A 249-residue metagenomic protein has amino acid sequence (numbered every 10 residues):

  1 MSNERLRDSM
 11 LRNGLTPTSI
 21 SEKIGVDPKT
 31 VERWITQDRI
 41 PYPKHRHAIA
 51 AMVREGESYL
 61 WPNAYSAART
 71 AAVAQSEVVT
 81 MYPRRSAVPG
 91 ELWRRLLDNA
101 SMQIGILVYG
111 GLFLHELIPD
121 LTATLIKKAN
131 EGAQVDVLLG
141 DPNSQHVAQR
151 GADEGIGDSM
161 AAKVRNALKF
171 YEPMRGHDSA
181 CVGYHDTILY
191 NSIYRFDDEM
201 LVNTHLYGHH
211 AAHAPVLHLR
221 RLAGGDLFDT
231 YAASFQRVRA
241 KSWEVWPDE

Functional and structural regions predicted by a protein language model:
M1-S19, K23: A short, Lys/Arg-rich alpha-helix, primarily the initiator
T18, K29, S58: Key DNA-contact positions within bacterial/archaeal DNA-binding proteins
G25-P41, N63: Recognition helix of helix-turn-helix/homeodomain-like DNA-binding domains that insert into the DNA major groove
K44-Y59: DNA major-groove recognition helix of helix-turn-helix/homeodomain DNA-binding modules
R69-H146, D229-R237, E244: PLD-like (HKD) phosphodiesterase/transphosphatidyltransferase domain
D141, H146-N191: HKD-type phospholipase D/PLD-like phosphodiesterase module
A180-L219: HKD (HxKxxxxD) catalytic microenvironment of the phospholipase D
